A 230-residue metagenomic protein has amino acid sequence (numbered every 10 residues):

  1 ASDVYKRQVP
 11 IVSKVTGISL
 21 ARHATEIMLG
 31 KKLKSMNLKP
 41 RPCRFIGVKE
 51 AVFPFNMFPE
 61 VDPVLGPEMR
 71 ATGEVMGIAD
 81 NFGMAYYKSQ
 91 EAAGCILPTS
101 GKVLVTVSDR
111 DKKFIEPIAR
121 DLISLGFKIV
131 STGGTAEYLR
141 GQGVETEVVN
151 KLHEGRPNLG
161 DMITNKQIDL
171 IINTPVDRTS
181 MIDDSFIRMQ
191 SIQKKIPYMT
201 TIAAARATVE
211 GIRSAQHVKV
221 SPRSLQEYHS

Functional and structural regions predicted by a protein language model:
S2, P10-K14, N37, E60 (+4 more regions): Short acidic, glycine/serine/threonine-rich loops at helix termini
S2-T99: ATP-dependent carboxylate activation and anion-phosphoryl transfer catalytic cores that bind Mg-ATP to form
C95, S100-F127: Glycine- and Gly-Pro-enriched alpha-helical subdomains that act as flexible, kink-prone "lid/hinge" or packing modules
G126-L139: Short internal beta-strands
N150-K151, L159-S230: Peripheral docking tails and interdomain loops at the edges of cofactor- or intermediate-handling domains
